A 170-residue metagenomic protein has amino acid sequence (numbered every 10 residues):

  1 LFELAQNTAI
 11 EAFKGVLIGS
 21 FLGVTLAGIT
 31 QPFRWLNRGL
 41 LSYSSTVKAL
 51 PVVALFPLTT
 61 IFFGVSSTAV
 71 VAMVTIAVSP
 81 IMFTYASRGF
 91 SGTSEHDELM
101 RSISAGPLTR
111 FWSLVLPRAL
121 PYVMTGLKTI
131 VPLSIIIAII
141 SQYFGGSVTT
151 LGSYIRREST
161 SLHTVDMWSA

Functional and structural regions predicted by a protein language model:
L1-L17: Periplasmic/extracellular loop-to-transmembrane helix junction in inner-membrane transport proteins
F13, L17, L55, V71-A72 (+1 more regions): Hydrophobic alpha-helical transmembrane segments
F13-T25, L58, V123-I139, Y143: Hydrophobic alpha-helical segments of membrane proteins
K14-S44: Transmembrane-helix boundary motif in ABC transporter permease subunits
P32-L40, V65-T68, P107, H163: Membrane-helix interface segments
Y43-A49, T59-F62, A72-A86, L116 (+2 more regions): Hydrophobic transmembrane alpha-helices
S66-T129: Membrane-cytosol interface at the C-terminal ends of specific transmembrane alpha-helices in multi-pass membrane
V74, G126-A170: Non-cytoplasmic
